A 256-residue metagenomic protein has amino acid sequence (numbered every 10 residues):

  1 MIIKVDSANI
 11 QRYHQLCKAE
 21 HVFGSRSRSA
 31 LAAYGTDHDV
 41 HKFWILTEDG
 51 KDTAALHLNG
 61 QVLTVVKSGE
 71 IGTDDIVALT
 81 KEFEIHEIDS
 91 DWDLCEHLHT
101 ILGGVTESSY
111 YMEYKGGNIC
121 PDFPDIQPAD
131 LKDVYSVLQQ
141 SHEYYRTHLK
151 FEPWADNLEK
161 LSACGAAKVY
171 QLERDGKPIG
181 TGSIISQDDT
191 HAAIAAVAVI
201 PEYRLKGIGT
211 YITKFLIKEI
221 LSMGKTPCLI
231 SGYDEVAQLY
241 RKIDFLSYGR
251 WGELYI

Functional and structural regions predicted by a protein language model:
M1-S27, Y110, G116-F151, E173: Short amphipathic alpha-helix that is part of the acyltransferase structural core
C17-H21, S27-T80, G180-A195: Conserved donor-binding loop and adjoining core beta-sheet/short helix segment in diverse acyl/aminoacyl transferases
F43-E48, V169-E173, C228: Cytosolic beta-strand hydrophobic patch enriched in CBS
L58-G60, L149-A198: A conserved beta-strand-loop-helix scaffold within acyl/acetyltransferase catalytic domains
N59-F123, L254-I256: Acyl-donor-binding surface of acyltransferase catalytic domains
I71-L79, V199, L205-S222, K242: Conserved acetyl-CoA-binding loop-helix of GNAT-fold acetyltransferases
E82-W92, I220-G232: Conserved GNAT acetyl-CoA-binding A-motif
D93-T106, T210, Y233-R250: Conserved active-site alpha-helix within GNAT-family acetyltransferase domains
